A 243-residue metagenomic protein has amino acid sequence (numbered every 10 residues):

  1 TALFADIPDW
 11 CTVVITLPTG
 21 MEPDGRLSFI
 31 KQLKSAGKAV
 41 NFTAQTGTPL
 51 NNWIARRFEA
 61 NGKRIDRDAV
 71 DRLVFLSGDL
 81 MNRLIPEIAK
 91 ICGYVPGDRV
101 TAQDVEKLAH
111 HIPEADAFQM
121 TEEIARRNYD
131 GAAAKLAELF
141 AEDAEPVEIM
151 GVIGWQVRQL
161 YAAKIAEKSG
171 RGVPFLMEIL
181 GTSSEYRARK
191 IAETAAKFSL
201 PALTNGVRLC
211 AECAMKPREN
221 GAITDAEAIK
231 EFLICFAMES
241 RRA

Functional and structural regions predicted by a protein language model:
T1-A243: Conserved beta/loop motifs at nucleotide-recognition and modification sites
